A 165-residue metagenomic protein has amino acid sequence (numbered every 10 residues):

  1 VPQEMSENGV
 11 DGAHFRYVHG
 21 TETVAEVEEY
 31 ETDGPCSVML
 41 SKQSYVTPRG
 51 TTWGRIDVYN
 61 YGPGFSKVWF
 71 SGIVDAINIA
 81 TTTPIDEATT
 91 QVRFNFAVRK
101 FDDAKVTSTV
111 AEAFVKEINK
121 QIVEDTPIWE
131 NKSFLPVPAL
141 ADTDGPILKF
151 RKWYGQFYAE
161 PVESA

Functional and structural regions predicted by a protein language model:
V1-A165: C-terminal catalytic domain of Rieske-type non-heme iron oxygenases
